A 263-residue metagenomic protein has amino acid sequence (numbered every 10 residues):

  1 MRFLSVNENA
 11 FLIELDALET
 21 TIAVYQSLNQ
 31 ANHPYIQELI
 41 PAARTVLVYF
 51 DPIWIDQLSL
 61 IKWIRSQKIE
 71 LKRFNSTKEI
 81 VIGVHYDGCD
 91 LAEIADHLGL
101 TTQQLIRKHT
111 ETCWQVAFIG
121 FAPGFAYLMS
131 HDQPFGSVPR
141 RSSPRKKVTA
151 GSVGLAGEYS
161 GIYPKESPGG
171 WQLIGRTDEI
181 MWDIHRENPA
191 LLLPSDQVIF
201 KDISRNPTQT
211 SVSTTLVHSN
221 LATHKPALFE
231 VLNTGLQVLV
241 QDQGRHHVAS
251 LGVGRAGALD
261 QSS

Functional and structural regions predicted by a protein language model:
M1-S263: Conserved "landmark" site that anchors the functional core of diverse proteins
